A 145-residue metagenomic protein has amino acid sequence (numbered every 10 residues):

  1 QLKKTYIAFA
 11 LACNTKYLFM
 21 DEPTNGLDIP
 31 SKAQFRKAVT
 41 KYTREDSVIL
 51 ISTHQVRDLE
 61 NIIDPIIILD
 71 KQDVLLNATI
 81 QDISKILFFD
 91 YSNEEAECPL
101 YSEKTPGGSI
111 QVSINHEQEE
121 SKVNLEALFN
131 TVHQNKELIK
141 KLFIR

Functional and structural regions predicted by a protein language model:
I7: Hydrophobic anchor residue at the start of the ABC signature
L18-E22: Catalytic Walker B motif of ABC-type/P-loop ATPase nucleotide-binding domains
I29-P30: Helix N-cap at the start of a conserved alpha-helix in ABC-type nucleotide-binding domains
A33-E45: Helical segment within the ABC ATPase nucleotide-binding domain
S52-H54: H-loop (His-switch) motif in ABC-type P-loop NTPases
Y101-R145: C-terminal coupling/interaction segments
